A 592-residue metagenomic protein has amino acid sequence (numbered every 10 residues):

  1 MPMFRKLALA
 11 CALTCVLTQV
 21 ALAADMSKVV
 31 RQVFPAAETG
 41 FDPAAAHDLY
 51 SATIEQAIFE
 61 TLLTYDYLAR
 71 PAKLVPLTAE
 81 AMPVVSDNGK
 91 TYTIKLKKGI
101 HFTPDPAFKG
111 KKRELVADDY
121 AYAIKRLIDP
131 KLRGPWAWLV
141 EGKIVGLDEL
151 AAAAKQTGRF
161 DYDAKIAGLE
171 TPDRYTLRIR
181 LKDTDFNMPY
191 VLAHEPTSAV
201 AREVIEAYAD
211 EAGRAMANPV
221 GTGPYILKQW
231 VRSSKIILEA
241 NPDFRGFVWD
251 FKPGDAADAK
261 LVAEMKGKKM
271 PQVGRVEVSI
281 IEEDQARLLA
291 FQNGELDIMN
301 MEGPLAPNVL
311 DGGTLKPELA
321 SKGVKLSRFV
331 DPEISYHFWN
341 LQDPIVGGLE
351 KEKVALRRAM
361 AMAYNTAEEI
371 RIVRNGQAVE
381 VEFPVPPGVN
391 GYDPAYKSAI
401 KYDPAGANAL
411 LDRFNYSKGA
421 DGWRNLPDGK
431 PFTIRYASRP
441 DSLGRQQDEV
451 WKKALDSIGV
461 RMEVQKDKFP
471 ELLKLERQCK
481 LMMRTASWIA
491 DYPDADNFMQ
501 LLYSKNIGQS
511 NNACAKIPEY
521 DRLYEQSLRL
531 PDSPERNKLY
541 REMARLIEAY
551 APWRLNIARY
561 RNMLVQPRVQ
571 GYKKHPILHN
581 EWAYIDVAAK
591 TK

Functional and structural regions predicted by a protein language model:
M1-L9: Bacterial N-terminal signal peptides that target proteins for export
A8-Q19: Bacterial N-terminal signal peptides
L22-A24, Y67-L68, P83, T91 (+11 more regions): Extracytoplasmic/periplasmic ligand-capture domains
A24-V30: Cleaved targeting-peptide boundary
V33-D87, V220: N-terminal lobe/hinge region of extracytoplasmic solute-binding protein
A36-T53, V75-T78, P106-K109, P135-W138 (+5 more regions): A structural "hinge/loop" feature
G134-T157, Y162-A199: Non-catalytic accessory/assembly modules
N556: Active-site-proximal polar cores
